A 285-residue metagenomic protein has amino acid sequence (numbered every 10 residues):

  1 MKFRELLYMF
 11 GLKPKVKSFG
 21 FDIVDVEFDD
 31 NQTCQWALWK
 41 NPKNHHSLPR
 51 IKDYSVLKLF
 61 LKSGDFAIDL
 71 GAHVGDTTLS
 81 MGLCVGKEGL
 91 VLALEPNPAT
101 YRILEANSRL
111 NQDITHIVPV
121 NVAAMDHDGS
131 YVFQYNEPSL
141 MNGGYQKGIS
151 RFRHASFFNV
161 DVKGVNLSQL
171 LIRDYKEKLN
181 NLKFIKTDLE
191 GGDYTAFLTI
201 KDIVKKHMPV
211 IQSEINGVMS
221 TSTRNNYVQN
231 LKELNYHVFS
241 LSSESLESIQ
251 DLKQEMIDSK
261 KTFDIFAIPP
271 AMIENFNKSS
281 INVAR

Functional and structural regions predicted by a protein language model:
M1-V118, H154-F158, D174-L179, S240-I249 (+1 more regions): S-adenosyl-L-methionine
H46-F66, H116, S130, Q146-H207 (+1 more regions): Short internal loop-to-helix segment that lines adenine-nucleotide cofactor pockets
I68, L92, V120, K163 (+2 more regions): Conserved Rossmann-like nucleotide-binding pocket used by diverse enzymes that bind dinucleotide cofactors
A72-V74, P98, A124-D126, L189-G191 (+1 more regions): Short, glycine/acidic-enriched loop or turn micro-motifs at the edges of active sites
M81, L104, F133, A196-I200: Hydrophobic packing residues within well-ordered alpha-helices of enzyme cores
V122-M125, N166-L167: Conserved SAM/SAH-binding loop
G129-P138: Polar, low-complexity loop segments and adjacent catalytic/binding residues used for recognizing and processing sugar
L170-R285: Conserved acidic-Pro-Pro-aromatic motif
